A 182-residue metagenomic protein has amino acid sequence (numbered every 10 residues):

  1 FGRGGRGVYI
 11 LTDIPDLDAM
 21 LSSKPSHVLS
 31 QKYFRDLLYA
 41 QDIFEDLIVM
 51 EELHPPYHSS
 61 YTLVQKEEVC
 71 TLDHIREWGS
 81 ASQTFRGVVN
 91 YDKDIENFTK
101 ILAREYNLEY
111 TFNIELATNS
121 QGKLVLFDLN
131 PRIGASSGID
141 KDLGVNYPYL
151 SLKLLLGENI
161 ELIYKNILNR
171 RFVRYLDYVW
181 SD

Functional and structural regions predicted by a protein language model:
F1-G2, E52-P56, N107-Y110: A short catalytic or substrate-binding loop motif that flags glycine-/basic-rich loops and adjacent residues that bind
F1-L11: Conserved anion/nucleotide-ligand pocket segment
G2-G4, W78-S82, R132-A135: A short, flexible beta-alpha/helix-coil linker loop
Y9-L11, R86-G87, G138-K141: Short, solvent-exposed loop/turn segments at secondary-structure boundaries
T12, I75-E77, N130-P131: A short beta-strand motif that forms part of the nucleic acid-binding face of small beta-barrel RNA-binding folds
L17-D18, G134: Short, charged/polar, Gly/Pro-enriched secondary-structure boundary elements
L21-N97, A117-V125: Phosphate-binding site of ATP-dependent enzymes
Y91-D182: ATP-dependent carboxylate activation and anion-phosphoryl transfer catalytic cores that bind Mg-ATP to form
